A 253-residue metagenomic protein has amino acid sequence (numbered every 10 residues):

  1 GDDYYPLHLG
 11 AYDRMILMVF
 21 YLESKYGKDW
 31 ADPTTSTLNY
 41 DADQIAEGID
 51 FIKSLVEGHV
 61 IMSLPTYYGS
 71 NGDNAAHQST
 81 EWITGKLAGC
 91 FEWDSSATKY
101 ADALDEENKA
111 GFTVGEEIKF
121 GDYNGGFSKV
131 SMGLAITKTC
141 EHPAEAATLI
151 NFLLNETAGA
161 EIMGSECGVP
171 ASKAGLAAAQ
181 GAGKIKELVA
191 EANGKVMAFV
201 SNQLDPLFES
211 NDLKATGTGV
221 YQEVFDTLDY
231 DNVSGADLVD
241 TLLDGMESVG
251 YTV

Functional and structural regions predicted by a protein language model:
G1, L55, D73-C90, E223-D226 (+1 more regions): Short helices/loops that flank or line small-molecule/ion binding pockets
G1-A11, E156-G168, V249-V253: Bilobed periplasmic-binding protein-like "clamshell/Venus-flytrap" ligand-binding domains
G1-L38, Q44-E47, K53, Q78: Extracytoplasmic/periplasmic solute-binding protein
T35-N71, I118-K119: Glycine-centered hinge/linker elements that transmit conformational signals in sensory and ligand-binding systems
D94-F112: A ligand-binding cleft/hinge motif common to bilobed small-molecule-binding domains
T98, S128, M132-D212: Mature extracytoplasmic/periplasmic domains
F112-A135: Periplasmic-binding protein-like
A190-T252: C-terminal capping/gating helix-and-loop segments adjacent to ligand/active sites or protein-protein/ligand interfaces
